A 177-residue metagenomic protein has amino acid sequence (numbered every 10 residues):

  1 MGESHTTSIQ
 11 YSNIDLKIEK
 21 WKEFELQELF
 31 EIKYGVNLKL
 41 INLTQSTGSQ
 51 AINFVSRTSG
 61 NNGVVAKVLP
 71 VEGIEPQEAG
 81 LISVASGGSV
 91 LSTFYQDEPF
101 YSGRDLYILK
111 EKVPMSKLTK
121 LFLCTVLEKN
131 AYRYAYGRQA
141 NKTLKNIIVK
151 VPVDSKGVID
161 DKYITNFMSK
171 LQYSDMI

Functional and structural regions predicted by a protein language model:
M1-N62, S155-I177: Non-catalytic DNA-recognition/assembly elements of restriction-modification systems
E19, Q27, A85, K112 (+1 more regions): A structural detector for beta-sheet-dominated domains
W21, S49-I52, A79, R104 (+2 more regions): Sequence-level motif detector for i,i+2 pairs with an aromatic at +2
T44, Q96-F100, G137-A140: Short, flexible, solvent-exposed loop/turn segments with mixed acidic/basic and small polar residues
S56-S59, G88, V113, V153: Short, flexible loop/turn elements at secondary-structure junctions
V64-L121, T125: A short beta-sheet element
P70, T125-Y132, S169, Y173: Short, intrinsically disordered, mixed-charge
D105, L123-S155: Glycine-anchored helix-breaking recognition loops at helix->coil/strand junctions
